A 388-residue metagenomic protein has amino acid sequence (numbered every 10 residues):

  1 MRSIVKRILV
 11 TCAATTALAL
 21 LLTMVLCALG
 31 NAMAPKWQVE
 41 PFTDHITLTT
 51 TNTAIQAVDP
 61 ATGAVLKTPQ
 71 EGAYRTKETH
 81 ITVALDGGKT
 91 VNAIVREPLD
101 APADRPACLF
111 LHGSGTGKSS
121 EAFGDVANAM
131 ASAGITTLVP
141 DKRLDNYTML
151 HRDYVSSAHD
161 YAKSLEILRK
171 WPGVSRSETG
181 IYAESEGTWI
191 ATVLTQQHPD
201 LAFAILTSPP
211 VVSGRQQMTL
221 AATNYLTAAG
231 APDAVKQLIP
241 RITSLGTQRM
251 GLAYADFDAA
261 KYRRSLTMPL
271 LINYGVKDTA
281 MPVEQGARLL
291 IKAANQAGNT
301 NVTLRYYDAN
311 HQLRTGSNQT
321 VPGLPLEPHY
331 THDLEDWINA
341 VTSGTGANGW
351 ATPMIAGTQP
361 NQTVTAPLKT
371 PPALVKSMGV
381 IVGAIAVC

Functional and structural regions predicted by a protein language model:
K6, T300, A309-Q312, G316-C388: Alpha/beta-hydrolase-fold serine-hydrolase catalytic core, especially in secreted/extracellular enzymes
D44-A103: N-terminal cap/lid segment of alpha/beta-hydrolase-fold proteins
N92, L99-M130: Short, surface-exposed "cap/lid" segments of acyl-processing enzymes
A127-Y147: Conserved alpha/beta-hydrolase
H151-P172: Alpha/beta-hydrolase active-site loop
I167-L226: Primarily recognizes the serine-hydrolase "nucleophile elbow" in alpha/beta-hydrolase and SGNH/GDSL folds
L266, I272-Y274, D278: Short beta-strand/loop motif that positions the catalytic acidic residue of the alpha/beta-hydrolase fold
T279-G286: Conserved alpha/beta-hydrolase "acid-adjacent" motif
